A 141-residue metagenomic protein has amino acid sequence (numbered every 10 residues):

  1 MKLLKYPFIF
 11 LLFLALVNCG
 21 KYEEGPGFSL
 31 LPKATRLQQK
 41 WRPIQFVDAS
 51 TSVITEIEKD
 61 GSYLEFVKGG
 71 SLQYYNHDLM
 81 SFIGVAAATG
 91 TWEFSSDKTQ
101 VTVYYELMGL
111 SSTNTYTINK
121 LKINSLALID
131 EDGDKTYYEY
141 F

Functional and structural regions predicted by a protein language model:
M1-P7: Bacterial N-terminal signal peptides that target proteins for export
A15-N18: C-terminal motif of bacterial Sec signal peptides marking the signal peptidase cleavage site
G20-F141: Lipid interaction determinants
